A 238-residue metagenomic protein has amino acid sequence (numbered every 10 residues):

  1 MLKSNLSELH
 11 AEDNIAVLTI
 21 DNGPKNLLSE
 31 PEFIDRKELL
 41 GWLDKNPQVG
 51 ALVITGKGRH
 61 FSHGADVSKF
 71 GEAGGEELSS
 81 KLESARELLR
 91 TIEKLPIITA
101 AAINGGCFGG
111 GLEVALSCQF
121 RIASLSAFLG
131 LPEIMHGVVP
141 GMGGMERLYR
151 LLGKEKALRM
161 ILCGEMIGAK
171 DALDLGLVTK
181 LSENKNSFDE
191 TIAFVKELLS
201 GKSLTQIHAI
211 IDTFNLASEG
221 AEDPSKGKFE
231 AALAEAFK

Functional and structural regions predicted by a protein language model:
M1-K57, R90: Conserved CoA-thioester-binding segment of acyl-CoA-metabolizing enzymes
L18, I54, V114-A115, A172: Hydrophobic/aromatic residues within transmembrane alpha-helices of multi-pass small-molecule transporters
Q48, G56-T91, C107, A221: Glycine- (often His-adjacent) and acidic-residue-rich active-site loop that binds/positions the CoA thioester
G64-A65, L148, K156-E165: Short helix- or helix-capping micro-motifs that position conserved polar/aromatic residues at function-defining sites
L89-H136: Glycine-rich beta-to-alpha active-site loop
F120, R159, C163-E165, D171 (+2 more regions): Well-ordered beta-strand positions
I122-A127, V178-G227: C-terminal long alpha-helix characteristic of the crotonase
